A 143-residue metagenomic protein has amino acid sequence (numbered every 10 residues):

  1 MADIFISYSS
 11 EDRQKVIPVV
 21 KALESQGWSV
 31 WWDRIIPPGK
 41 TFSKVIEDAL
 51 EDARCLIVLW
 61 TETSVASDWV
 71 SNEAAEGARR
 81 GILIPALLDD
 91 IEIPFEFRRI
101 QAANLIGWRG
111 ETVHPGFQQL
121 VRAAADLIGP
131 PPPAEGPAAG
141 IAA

Functional and structural regions predicted by a protein language model:
M1-S25, R34, F42-K44, D52 (+1 more regions): C-terminal interaction surface of TIR/SEFIR-family domains
S10, T61-E62: Short glycine-/small-residue-rich Rossmann-like dinucleotide-binding loops
S25-Q26, R79: The C-terminal cap of the DNA-recognition helix in HTH/winged-HTH DNA-binding domains, marking the helix-to-coil
W28-W32, W60, W69, W108: Signature tryptophan residues that serve as conserved aromatic anchors
S43, E62-G81: Conserved TIR/SEFIR loop-to-helix hotspot centered on a Trp-containing motif with a nearby acidic residue
L56-I57: Hydrophobic acceptor-binding patch used for acceptor engagement in glycosyltransferases
